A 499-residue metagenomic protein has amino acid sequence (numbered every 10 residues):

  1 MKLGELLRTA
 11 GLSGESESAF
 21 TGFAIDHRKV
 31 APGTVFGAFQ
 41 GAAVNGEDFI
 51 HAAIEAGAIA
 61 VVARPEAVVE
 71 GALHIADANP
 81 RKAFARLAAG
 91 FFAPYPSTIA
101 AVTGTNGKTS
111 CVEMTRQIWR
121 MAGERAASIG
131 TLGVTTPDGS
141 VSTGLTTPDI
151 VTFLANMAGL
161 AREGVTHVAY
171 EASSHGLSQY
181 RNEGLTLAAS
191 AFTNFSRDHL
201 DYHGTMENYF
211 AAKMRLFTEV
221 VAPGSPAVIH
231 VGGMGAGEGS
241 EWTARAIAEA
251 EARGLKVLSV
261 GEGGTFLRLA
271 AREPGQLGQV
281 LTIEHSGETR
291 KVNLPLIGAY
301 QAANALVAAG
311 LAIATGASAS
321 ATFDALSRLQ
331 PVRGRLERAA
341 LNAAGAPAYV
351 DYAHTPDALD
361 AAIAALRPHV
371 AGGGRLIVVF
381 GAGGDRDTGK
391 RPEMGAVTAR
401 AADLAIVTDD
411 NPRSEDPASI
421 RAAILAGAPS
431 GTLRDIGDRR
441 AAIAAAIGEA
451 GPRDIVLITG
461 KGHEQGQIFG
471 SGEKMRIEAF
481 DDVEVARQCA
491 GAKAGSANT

Functional and structural regions predicted by a protein language model:
M1-G90, P226, M234-G239, R268-R272 (+6 more regions): N-terminal leader/targeting and accessory segments in enzymes
M1-L12, V30-V35, G41, N45-D48 (+4 more regions): ATP-dependent carboxylate-amine ligase
G4, A63-G71, L187-A348, A426-G427 (+1 more regions): Acidic, Mg2+-coordinating active-site environments of NTP-dependent enzymes
L6, T34, A53, L87 (+13 more regions): Residue-level signal for inorganic ion chemistry
I59, A188, D403: Receiver (REC) domain switch/active-site residues of two-component response regulators
P65-A67, T131-L132, S174-H175, F195 (+5 more regions): Short, ordered loop/turn segments at secondary-structure junctions
E70-P80, V141-G144, G254-L258: Active-site regions of enzymes building and remodeling cell-envelope glycoconjugates
F84-R253: Phosphate-binding loop of NTP-binding sites
